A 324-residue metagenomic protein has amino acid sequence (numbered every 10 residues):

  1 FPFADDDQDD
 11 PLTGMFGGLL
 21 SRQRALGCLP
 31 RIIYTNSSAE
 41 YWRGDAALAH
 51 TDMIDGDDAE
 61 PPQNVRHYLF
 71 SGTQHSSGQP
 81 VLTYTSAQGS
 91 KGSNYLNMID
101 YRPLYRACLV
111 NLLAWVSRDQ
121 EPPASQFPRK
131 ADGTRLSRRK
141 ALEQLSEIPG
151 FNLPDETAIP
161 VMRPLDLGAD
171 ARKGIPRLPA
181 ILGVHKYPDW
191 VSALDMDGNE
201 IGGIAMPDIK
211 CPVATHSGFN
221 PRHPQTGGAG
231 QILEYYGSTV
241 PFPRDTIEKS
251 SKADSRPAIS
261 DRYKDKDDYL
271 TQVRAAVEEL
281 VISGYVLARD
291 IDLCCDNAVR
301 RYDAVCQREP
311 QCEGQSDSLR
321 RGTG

Functional and structural regions predicted by a protein language model:
F1-G324: C-terminal His-loop and adjacent cap/lid subdomain of alpha/beta-hydrolase
